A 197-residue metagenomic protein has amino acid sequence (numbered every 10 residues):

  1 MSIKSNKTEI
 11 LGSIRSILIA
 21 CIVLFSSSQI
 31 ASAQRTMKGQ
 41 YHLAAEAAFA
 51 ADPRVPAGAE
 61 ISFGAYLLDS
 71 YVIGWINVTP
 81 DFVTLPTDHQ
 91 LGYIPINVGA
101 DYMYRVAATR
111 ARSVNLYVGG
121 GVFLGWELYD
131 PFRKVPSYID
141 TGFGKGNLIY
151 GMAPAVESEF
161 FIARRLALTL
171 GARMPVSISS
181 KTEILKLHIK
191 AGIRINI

Functional and structural regions predicted by a protein language model:
M1-G39: Cleavable N-terminal export/targeting peptides
Q29-V83, K190-N196: Short glycine/proline- and aromatic-enriched beta-strand/turn motifs that initiate or cap beta-hairpins
G39-Y41, P53-A59, Q90-V98, R112-V114 (+2 more regions): Residues that define the transmembrane beta-barrel architecture of outer-membrane proteins
A48, T84-L91, Y138-G144, P175-S180: Extracellular loop and loop/strand-boundary signature of outer-membrane beta-barrel proteins
A50, R105-A107, S177: Short beta-turn/strand-loop junction motif enriched in small, turn-promoting residues
S62-Y138, I162, L166, I195-I197: Gram-negative (and chloroplast) outer-membrane scaffold detector with strong preference for beta-barrel transmembrane
Y71-W75, M152-I197: Predominantly the C-terminal beta-signal and adjacent terminal strand-loop region of outer-membrane beta-barrel
S137-Y138, G144-K145, Y150, R194: Short leucine-rich amphipathic alpha-helices used at interfaces
